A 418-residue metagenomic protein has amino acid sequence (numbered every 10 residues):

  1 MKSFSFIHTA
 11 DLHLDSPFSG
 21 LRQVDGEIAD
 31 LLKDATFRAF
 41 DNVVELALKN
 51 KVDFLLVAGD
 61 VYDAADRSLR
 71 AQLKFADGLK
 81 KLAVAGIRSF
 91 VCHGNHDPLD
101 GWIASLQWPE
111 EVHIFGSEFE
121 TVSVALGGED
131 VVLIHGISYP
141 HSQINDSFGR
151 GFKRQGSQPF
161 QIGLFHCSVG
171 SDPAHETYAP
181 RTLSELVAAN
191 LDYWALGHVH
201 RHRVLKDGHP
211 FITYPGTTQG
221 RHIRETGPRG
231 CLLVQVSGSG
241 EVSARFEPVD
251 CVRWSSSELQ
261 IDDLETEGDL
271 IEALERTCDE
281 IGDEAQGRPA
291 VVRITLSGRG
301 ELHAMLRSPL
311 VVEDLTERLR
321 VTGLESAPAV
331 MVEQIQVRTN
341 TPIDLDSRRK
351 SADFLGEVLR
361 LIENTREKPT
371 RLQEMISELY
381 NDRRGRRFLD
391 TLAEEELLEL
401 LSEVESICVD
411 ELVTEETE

Functional and structural regions predicted by a protein language model:
M1-I28, R229, Q235-Q260: Domain-start "cap" segments at the beginnings of catalytic or binding domains
M1-Q72, E394-L397: N-terminal active-site segment of His-dependent metallophosphoesterases
S3, K51, D130, N190 (+2 more regions): Short loop/turn motifs at secondary-structure junctions
F6-H8, L56, I162-L164, A195 (+1 more regions): Structural motif
S19, D25, F54, A65-S243: His/Asp/Glu-rich metal-coordinating catalytic cores of metallo-dependent phosphodiesterases/hydrolases acting on
F37, D41-L48, L73-A76, G149-K153 (+1 more regions): Amphipathic, non-transmembrane alpha-helical secondary structure
L48-K49, K80-V84, E363: Residue-level signal for alpha-helix termini/capping positions
V249-E418: Accessory, non-catalytic peripheral segments of nucleic-acid enzymes
